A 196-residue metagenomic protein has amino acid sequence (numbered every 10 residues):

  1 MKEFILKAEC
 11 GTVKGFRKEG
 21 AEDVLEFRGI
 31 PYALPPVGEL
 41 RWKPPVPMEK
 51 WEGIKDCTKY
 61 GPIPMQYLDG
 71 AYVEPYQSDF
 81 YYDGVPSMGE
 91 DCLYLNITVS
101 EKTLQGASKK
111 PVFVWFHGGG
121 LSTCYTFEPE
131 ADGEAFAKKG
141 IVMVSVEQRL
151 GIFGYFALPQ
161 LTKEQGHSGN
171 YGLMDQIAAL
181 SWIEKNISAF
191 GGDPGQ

Functional and structural regions predicted by a protein language model:
M1-N170: Non-catalytic accessory segments of hydrolases
G166-A189: Alpha/beta-hydrolase active-site loop
F190-Q196: Alpha/beta-hydrolase fold nucleophile elbow
